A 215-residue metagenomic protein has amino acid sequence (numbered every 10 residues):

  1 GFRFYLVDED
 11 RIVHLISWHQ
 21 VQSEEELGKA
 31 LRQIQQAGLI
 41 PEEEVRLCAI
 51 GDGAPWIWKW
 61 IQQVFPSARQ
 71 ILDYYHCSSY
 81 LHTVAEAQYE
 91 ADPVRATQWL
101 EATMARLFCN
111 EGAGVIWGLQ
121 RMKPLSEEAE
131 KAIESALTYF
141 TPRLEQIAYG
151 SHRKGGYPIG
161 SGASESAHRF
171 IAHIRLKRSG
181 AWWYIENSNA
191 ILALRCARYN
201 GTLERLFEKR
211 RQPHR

Functional and structural regions predicted by a protein language model:
G1-R215: Catalytic center-proximal scaffold of phosphoryl-transfer enzymes
